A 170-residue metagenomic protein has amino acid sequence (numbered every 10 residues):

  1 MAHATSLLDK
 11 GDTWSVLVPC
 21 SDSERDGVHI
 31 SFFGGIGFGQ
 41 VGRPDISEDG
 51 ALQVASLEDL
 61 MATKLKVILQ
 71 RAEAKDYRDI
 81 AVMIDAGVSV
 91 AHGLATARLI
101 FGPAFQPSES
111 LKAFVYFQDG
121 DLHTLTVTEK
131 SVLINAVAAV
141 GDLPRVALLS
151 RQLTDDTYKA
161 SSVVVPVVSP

Functional and structural regions predicted by a protein language model:
M1-P170: Compositionally biased terminal segments of proteins
